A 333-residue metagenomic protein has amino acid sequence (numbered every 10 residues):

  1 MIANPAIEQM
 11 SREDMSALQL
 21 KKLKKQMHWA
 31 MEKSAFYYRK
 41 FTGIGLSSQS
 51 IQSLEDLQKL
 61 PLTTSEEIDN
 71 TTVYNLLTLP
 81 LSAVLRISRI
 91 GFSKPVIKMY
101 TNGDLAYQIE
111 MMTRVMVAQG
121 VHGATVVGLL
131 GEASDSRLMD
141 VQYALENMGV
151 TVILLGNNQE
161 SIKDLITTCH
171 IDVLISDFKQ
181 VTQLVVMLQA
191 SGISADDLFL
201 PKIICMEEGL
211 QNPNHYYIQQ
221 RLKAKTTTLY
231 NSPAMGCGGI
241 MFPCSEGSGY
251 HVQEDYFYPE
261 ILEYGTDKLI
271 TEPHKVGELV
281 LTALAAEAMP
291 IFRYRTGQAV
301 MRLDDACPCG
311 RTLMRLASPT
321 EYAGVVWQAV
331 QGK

Functional and structural regions predicted by a protein language model:
M1-A118: Nucleotide 5′-phosphate-binding alpha/beta core
I2-D14, L18-H28, M148-K333: Active-site glycine/GP-rich loop and adjacent strand/helix microenvironment that borders small-molecule binding pockets
Y37, M112, Q142, L174 (+1 more regions): Generic structural marker for isolated residues within well-ordered, non-membrane alpha-helices of soluble domains
L79, R86, L129, L174-S176 (+1 more regions): Redox-cofactor binding/interface segments in oxidoreductases and associated redox assembly factors
S93-A106, Q142-I153, T168-I175: Acidic/glycine-enriched edge-of-secondary-structure segments
L105, E132-S134, K179-V181: Short glycine-enriched loops at secondary-structure junctions
I109-V126, Q159-I171: Conserved ATP-dependent adenylate/AMP-binding module captured primarily in the ANL superfamily
M116-V150: Conserved AMP-binding loop of ANL adenylate-forming enzymes
